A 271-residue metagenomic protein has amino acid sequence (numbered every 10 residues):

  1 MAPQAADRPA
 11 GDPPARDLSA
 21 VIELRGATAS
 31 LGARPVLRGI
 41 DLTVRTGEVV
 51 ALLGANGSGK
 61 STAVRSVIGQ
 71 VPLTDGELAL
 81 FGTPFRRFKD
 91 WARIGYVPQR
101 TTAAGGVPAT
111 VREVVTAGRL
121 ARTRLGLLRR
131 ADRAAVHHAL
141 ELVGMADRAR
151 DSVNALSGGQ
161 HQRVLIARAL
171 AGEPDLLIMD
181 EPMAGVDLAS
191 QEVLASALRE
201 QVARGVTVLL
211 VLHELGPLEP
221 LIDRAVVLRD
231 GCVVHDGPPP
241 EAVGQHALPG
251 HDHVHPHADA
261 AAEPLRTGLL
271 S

Functional and structural regions predicted by a protein language model:
T116, R130-R148: Conserved ABC ATPase "signature" region
S152-L156: Conserved ABC ATPase signature
E173: Conserved catalytic motifs of ABC-family nucleotide-binding domains
L177-E181: Catalytic Walker B motif of ABC-type/P-loop ATPase nucleotide-binding domains
L212-H213: H-loop/switch region of ABC-family ATPase nucleotide-binding domains
L218-P220: A short, surface-exposed alpha-helical micro-motif characterized by mixed small hydrophobic and charged/polar residues
